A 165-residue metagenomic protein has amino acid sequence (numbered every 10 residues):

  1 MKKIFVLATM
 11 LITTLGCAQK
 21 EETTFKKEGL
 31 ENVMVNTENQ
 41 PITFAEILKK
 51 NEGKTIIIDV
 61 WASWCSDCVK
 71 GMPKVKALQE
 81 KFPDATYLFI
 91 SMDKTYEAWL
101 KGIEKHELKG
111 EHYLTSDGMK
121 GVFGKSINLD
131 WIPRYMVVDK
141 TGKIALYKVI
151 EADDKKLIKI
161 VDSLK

Functional and structural regions predicted by a protein language model:
M1-T24, L164-K165: Bacterial Sec-dependent N-terminal signal peptides
Q19-T37: Domain-scale detector for complete catalytic domains at protein termini or as standalone homologs
E31, E80-M119, I132: Conserved segment of the thioredoxin-like fold in thiol-based oxidoreductases
V33-I56, P73: A short beta-strand-turn-helix
K54-I56, V60-W64, W131: Short pre-active-site segment immediately N-terminal to redox-active cysteine/selenocysteine motifs in thiol-based
I58, L88-I90, M136: Conserved hydrophobic packing residues within short motifs/helices of P-loop NTPase cores of ABC-family ATPases
V60-A77: Conserved redox-active cysteine motifs that mediate thiol-disulfide chemistry, especially di-cysteine Cys-X(1-2)-Cys
L108, T115-D162: Thiol/disulfide oxidoreductase modules built on the thioredoxin-like
